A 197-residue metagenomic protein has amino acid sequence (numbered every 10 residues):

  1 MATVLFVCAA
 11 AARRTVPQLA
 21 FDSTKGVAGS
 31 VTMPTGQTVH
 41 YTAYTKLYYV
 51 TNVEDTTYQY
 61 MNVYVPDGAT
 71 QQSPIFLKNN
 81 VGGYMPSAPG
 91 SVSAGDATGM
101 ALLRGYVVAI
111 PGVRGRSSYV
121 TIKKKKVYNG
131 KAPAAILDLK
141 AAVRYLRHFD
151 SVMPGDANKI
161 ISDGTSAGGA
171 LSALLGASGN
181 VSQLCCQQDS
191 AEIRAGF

Functional and structural regions predicted by a protein language model:
M1-V7: Bacterial N-terminal signal peptides
R13-Q71: Catalytic-loop region of hydrolases
V53-T57, K131-L139, L184: Phosphate/oxyanion-binding active-site loops and adjacent basic polyanion-contact surfaces
M61-V63, Q71-Y84, I161: Short beta-strand element of the alpha/beta-hydrolase
Q72-I75, R104-V108, A157-I160, G169: Loop/turn elements at helix/coil->beta-strand transitions in domains of secreted/extracellular proteins
K78-I136, G176-S178: Cap/lid segment of the alpha/beta-hydrolase catalytic domain
Y128-V152: Alpha/beta-hydrolase active-site loop
H148-F197: Primarily recognizes the serine-hydrolase "nucleophile elbow" in alpha/beta-hydrolase and SGNH/GDSL folds
